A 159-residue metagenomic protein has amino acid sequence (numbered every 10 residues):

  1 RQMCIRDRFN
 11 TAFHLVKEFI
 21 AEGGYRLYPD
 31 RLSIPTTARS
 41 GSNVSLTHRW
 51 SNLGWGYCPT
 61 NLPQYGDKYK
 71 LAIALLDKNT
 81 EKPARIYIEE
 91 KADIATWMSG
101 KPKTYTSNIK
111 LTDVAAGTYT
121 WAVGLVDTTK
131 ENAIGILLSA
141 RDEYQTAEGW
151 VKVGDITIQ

Functional and structural regions predicted by a protein language model:
R1-I5: Short, small-residue-biased leader/transition segments that mark boundaries at the very start of proteins
N10-E18: A general sequence property marking short-to-moderate contiguous segments in secreted/outer-membrane adhesion
K17-Q159: Extracellular/luminal regions of secreted and cell-surface proteins that mediate adhesion/ECM remodeling
